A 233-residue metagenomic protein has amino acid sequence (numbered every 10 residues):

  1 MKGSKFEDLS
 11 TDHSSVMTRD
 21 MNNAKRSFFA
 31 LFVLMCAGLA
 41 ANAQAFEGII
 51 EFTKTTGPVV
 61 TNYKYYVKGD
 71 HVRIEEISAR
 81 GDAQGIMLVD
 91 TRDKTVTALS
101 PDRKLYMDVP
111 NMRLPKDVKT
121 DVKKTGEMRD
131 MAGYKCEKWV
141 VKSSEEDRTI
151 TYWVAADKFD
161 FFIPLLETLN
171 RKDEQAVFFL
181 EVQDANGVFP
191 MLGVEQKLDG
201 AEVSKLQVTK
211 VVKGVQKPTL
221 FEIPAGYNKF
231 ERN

Functional and structural regions predicted by a protein language model:
S4-E7, T18-F29: Bacterial N-terminal signal peptides that target proteins for export
L9, H13-S14: Short hydrophobic targeting helices and cationic amphipathic motifs that mediate membrane/organellar targeting
A30-G38: Bacterial N-terminal signal peptides
L39-A43: Sec/Tat signal peptide C-region and signal peptidase I cleavage site
Q44-N233: Extended soluble regions of mature proteins
